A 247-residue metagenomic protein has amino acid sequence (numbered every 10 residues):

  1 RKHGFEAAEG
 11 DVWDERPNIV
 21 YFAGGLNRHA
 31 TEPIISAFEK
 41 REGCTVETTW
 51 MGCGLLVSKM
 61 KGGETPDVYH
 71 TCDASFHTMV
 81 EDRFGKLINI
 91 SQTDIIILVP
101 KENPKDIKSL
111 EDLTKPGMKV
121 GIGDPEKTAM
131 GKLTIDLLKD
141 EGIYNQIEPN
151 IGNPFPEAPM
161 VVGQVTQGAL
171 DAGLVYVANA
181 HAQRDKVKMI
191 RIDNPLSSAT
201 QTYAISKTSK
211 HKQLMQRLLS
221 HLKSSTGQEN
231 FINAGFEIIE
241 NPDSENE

Functional and structural regions predicted by a protein language model:
R1-E64, T71-T93, V99-E247: Exported/periplasmic ABC-transporter solute-binding proteins
